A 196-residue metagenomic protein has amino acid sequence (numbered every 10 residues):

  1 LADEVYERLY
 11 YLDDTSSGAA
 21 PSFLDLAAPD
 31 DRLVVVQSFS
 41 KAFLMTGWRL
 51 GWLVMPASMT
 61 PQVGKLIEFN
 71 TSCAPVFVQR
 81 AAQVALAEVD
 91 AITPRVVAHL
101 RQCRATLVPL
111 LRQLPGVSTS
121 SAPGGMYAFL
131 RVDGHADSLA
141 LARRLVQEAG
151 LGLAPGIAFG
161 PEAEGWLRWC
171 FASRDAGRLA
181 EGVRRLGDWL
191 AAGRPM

Functional and structural regions predicted by a protein language model:
L1-M196: PLP-dependent class I/II
